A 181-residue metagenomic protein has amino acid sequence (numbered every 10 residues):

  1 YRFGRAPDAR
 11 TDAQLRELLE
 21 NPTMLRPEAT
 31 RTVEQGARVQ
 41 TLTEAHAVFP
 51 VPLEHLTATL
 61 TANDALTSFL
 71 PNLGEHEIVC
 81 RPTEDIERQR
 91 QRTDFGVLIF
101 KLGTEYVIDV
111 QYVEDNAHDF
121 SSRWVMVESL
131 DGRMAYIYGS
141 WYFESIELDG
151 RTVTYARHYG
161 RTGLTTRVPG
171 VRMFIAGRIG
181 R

Functional and structural regions predicted by a protein language model:
Y1-I86: Hydrophobic ligand-binding cavity/cleft-lining segments
T41-A45, H55, D85-E87, T104-Y106 (+3 more regions): Envelope-exposed proteins and targeting segments
E44-A47, H76-I78, T104-E114, Y138-E147: Hydrophobic/aromatic beta-strand elements that line small-molecule binding cavities or substrate pockets in beta-rich
F49, L53, T59, L66-F69 (+3 more regions): Solvent-exposed, acidic/flexible segments
L60-A62, P71-L73, P82, Q91-F95 (+5 more regions): A mature extracytoplasmic/lumenal domain signature
F69, R90-D115: Hydrophobic-cavity lipid-handling domains and compact docking modules
V110-N116, S121-M126: Flexible, glycine-rich surface segments
R123-G180: Beta-strand/loop substructures that line and gate deep hydrophobic ligand-binding cavities in soluble
